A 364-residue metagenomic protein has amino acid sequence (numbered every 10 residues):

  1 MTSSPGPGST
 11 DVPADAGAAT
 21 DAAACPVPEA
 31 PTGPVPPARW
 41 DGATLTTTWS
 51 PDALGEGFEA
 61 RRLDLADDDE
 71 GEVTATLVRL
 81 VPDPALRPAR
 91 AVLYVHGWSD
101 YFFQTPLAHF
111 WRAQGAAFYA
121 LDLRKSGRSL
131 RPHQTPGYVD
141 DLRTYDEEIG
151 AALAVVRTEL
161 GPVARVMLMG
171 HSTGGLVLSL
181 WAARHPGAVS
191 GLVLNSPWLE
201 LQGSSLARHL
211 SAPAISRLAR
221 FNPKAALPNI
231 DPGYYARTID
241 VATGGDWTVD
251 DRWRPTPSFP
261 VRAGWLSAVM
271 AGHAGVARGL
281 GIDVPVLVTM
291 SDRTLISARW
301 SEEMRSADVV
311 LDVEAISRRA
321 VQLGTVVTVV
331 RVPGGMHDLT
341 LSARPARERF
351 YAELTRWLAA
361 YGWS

Functional and structural regions predicted by a protein language model:
T2-P13, T20-P84: An N-terminal hydrophobic leader/cap segment in hydrolases
A89-G97: Short beta-strand element of the alpha/beta-hydrolase
D100-F103, R112-P132: Conserved alpha/beta-hydrolase
Y138-R157: Alpha/beta-hydrolase active-site loop
L160-H171: Alpha/beta-hydrolase fold nucleophile elbow
H171-T173, V177-V261: Alpha/beta-hydrolase-fold enzymes
P228-T325: Serine-hydrolase catalytic core
V326-S364: Catalytic active-site module of serine/aspartate enzymes centered on a nucleophile-bearing elbow/loop
